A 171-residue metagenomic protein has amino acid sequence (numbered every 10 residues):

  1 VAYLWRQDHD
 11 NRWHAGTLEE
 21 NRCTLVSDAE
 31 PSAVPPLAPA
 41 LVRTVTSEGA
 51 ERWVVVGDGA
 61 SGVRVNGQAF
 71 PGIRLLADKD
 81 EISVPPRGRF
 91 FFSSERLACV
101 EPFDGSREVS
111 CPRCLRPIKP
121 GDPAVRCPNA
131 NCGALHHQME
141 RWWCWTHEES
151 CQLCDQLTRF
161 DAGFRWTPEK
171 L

Functional and structural regions predicted by a protein language model:
A2-F90: Forkhead-associated
F90-P112: Short, compositionally biased
D104-E108, P123, P128, W145-E148: Short metal-coordination and nucleic-acid-contact micro-motifs, chiefly zinc-binding Cys/His arrays
C111-L115, C127-N129, C151-C154: Short cysteine-rich clusters marking metal-coordination/redox-active sites
G121-A124, M139-R141, D161-R165: Short Cys/His-rich "knuckle" micro-motifs
C132-S150: Cys/His-coordinated zinc-finger cores
L135-H136, L153-R165: Short Cys/His-rich micro-motifs in 6-15 aa windows
E169-L171: Extended, charge-rich intrinsically disordered regulatory tails
